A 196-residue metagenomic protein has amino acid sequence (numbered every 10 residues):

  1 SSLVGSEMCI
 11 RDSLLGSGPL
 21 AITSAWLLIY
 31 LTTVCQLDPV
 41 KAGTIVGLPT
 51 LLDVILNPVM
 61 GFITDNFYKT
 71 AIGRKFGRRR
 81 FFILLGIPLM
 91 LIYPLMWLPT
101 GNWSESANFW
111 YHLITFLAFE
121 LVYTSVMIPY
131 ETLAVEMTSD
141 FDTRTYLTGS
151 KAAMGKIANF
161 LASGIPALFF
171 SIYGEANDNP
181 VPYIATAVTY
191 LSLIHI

Functional and structural regions predicted by a protein language model:
S1-G5: Extracellular interaction modules
S6-E7, R11-I194: Membrane-embedded alpha-helical bundles of multi-pass transporters/translocases, especially carrier/permease families
